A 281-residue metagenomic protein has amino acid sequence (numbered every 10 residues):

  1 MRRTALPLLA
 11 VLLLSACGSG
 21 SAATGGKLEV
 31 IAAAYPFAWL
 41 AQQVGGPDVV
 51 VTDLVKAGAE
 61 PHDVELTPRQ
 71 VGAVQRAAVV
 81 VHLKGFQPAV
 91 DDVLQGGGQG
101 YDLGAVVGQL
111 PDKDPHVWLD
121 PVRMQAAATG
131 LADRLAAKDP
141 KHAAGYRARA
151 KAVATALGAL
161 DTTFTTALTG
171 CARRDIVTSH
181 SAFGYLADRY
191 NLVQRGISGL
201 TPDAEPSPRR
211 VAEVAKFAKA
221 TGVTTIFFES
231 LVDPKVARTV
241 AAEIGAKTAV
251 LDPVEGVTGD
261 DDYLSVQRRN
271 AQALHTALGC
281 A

Functional and structural regions predicted by a protein language model:
T4-P7, A16-A281: Extracytoplasmic metal-acquisition and chelation regions
L12-L14: Hydrophobic core
